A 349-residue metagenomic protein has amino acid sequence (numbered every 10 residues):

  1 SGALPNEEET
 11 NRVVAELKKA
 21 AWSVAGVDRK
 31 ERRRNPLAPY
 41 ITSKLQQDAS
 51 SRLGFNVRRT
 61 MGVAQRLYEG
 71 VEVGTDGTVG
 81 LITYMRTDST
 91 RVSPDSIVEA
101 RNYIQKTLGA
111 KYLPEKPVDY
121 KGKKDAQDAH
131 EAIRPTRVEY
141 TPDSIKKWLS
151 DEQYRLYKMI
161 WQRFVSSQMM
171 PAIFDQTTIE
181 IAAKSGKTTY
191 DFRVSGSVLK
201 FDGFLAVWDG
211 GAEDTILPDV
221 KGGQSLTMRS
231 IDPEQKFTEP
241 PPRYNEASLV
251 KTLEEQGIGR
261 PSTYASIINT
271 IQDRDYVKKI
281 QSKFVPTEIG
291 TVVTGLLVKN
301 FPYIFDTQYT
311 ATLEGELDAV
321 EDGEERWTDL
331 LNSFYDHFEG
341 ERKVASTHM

Functional and structural regions predicted by a protein language model:
G2-A38, Q224: Metal- or metallocofactor-binding catalytic centers and their adjacent structured scaffolds across diverse enzyme
T10, D28, V79, T87-M349: Basic, low-complexity terminal or inter-domain segments flanking catalytic cores
R32, Y40-V57, K236-E239, V250-P261: Short helix-coil junctions and helix-kink-helix linkers
R58-R59, G70-V73: Bacterial peptidoglycan biogenesis and beta-lactam-recognition machinery
